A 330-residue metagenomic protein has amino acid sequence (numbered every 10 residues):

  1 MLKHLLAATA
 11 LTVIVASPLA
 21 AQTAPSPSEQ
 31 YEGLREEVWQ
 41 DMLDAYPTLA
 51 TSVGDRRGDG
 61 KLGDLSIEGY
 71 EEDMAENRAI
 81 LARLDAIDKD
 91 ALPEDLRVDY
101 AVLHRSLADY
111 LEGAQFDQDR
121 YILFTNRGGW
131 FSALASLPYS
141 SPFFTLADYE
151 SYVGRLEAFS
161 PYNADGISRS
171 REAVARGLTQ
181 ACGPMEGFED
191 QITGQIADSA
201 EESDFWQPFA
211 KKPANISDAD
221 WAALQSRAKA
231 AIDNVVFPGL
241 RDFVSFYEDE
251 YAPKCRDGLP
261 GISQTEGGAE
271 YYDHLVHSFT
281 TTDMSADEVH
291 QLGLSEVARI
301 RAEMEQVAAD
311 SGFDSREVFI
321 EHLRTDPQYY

Functional and structural regions predicted by a protein language model:
M1-Q22: Gram-negative bacterial Sec-dependent N-terminal signal peptides
A21-Y330: N-terminal maturation segment of proteins
